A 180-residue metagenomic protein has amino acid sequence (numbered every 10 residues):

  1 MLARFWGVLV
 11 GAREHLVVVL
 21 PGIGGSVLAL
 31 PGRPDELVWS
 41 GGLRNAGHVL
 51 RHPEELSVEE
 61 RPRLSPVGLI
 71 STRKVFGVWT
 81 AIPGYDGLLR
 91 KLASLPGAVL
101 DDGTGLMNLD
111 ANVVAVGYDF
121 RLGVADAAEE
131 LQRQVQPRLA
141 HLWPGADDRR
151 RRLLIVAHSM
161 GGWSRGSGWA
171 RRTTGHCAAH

Functional and structural regions predicted by a protein language model:
M1-V156, M160-H180: N-terminal non-catalytic accessory region
